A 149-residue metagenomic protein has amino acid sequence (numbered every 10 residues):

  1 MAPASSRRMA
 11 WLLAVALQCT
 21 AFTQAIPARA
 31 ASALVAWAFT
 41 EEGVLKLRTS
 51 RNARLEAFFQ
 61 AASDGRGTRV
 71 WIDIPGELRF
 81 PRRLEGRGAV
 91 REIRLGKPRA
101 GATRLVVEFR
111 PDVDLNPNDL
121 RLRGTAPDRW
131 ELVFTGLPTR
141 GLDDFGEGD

Functional and structural regions predicted by a protein language model:
M1-A2, D149: Accessible peptide chain termini
A2-L12: Bacterial N-terminal signal peptides that target proteins for export
A10-A21: Bacterial N-terminal signal peptides
F22-D149: Signal-peptide-cleaved, periplasmic/extracellular N-terminal interaction regions immediately downstream of the signal
